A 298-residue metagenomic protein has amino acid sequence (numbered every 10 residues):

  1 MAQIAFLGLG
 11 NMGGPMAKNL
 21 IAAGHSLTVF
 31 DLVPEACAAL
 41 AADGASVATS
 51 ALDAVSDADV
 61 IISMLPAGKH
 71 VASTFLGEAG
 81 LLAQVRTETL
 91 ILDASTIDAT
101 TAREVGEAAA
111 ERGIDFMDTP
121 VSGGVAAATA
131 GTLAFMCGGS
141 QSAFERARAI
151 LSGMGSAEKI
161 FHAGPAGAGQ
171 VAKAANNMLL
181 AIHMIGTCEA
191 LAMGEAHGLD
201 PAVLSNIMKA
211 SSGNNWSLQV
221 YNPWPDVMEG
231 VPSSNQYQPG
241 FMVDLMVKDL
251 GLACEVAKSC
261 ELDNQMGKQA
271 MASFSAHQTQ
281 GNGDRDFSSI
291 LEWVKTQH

Functional and structural regions predicted by a protein language model:
M1-M64, T89, V125, K159-F161: NAD(P)+-binding Rossmann beta1-loop-alpha1 motif at the extreme N-terminus of oxidoreductases
I4, T96-N177: Rossmann-fold dinucleotide-binding core
L27, V47, D115-M117, P201 (+1 more regions): Hydrophobic beta-strand scaffold residues
A51-S63, A67-D115: Rossmann-fold NAD(P) dinucleotide-binding segment
A168-H298: Helical "substrate-binding/catalytic lid" subdomain of Rossmann-like NAD(P)-dependent dehydrogenases/reductases
